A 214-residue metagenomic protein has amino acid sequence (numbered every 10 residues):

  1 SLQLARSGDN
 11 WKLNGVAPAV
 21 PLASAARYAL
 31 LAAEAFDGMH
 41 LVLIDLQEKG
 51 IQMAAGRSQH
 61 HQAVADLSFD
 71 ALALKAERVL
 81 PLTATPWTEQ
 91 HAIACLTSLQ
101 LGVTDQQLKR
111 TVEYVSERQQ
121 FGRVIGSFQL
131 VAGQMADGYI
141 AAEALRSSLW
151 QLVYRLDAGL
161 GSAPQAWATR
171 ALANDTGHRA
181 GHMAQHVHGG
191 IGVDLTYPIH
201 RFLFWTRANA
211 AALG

Functional and structural regions predicted by a protein language model:
L2-N14, L160: Cytochrome P450 C-terminal beta-domain/meander region
L13-G15, V42, L67-F69, T104 (+4 more regions): Buried hydrophobic positions in well-ordered alpha/beta secondary-structure cores of metabolic enzymes
V16-I51: A short core secondary-structure module
Q52-E143: Glycine-rich beta->alpha junctions and the first turn(s) of the following alpha-helix
T97, F128, M135-G138, S162 (+2 more regions): Hydrophobic packing residues in well-ordered alpha-helices of helical domains and bundles
L101-L108, M135-L149, R170-G181, T206-L213: Alpha-helical transition-metal enzyme core signature, strongest for iron centers
V112, S116-R123, Y139-L172, Q185-G190: C-terminal helix-coil-helix/basic helical segment that borders enzyme active sites and/or dimer interfaces and provides
G190-G214: Glycine-rich phosphate/cofactor-binding loops in nucleotide/flavin-utilizing enzymes
